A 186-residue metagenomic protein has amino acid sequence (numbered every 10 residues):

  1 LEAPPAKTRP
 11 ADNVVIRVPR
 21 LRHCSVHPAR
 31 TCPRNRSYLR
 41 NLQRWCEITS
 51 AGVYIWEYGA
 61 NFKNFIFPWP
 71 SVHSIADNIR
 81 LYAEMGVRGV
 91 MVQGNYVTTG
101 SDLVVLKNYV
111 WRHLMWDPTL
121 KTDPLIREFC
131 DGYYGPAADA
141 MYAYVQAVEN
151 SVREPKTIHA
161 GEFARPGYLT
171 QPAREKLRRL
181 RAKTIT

Functional and structural regions predicted by a protein language model:
L1-E47, E57: Gly/Pro-rich turn-and-neighbor structural signature
E2-A6, G86-R88, W111-T186: Catalytic domains of carbohydrate-active enzymes that cleave complex glycans
T8-R9, A29-T31, P68-P70, V105 (+2 more regions): Surface-exposed beta-strand edges and their flanking turn/coil or helix-capping segments
N13-N35, Y82-V97, P118, R165-L177: Repeat-unit-sized solenoid/scaffold elements
R36-A137, A143: Structured mid-domain segments that build the active-site/substrate or prosthetic-cofactor binding neighborhood
